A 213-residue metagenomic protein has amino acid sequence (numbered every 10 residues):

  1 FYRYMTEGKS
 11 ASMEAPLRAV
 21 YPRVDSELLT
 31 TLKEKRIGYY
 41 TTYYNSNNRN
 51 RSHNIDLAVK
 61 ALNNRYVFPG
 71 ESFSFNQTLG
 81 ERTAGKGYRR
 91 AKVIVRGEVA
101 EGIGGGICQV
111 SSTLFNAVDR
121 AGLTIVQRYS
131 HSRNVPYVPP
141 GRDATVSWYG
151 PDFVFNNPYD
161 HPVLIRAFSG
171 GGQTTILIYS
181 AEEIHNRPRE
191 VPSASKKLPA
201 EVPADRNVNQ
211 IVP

Functional and structural regions predicted by a protein language model:
Y2-P213: Well-ordered beta-sheet/strand-loop patches within structured domains
